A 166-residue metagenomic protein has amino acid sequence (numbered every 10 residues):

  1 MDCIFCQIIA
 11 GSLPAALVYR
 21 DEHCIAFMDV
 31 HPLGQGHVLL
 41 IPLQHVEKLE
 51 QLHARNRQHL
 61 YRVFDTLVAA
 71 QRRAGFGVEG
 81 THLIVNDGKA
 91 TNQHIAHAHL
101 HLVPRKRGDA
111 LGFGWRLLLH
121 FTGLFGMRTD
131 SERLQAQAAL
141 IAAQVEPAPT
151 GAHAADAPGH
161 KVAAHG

Functional and structural regions predicted by a protein language model:
M1-G166: HIT superfamily nucleotide-processing domains
